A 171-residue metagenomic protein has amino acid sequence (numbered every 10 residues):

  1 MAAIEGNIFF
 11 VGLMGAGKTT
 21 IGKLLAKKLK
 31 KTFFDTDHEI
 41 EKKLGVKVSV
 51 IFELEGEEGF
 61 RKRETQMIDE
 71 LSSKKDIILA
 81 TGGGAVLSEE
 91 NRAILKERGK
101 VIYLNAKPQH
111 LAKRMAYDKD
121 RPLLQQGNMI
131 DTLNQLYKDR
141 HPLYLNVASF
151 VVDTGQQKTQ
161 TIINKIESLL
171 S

Functional and structural regions predicted by a protein language model:
A2-A3, L24, K28, K74 (+1 more regions): NTP-dependent small-molecule kinase module
F10: Hydrophobic anchor at the beta1->P-loop junction of P-loop NTPases
L13: P-loop (Walker A) phosphate-binding loop of NTP-binding proteins
T19: Walker A/P-loop
T36-A85, E89-K96, R121-P122, N134: ATP-dependent small-molecule kinase phosphotransfer cores that center on conserved nucleotide phosphate-binding segments
G83-A85, K107-Q109, Q157: Short glycine-rich anion-binding loops that position phosphate/pyrophosphate groups of nucleotides and phosphorylated
E97-H141: A glycine- and Lys/Arg-enriched "phosphate-lid" helix/loop adjacent to the NTP-binding pocket of small-molecule kinases
